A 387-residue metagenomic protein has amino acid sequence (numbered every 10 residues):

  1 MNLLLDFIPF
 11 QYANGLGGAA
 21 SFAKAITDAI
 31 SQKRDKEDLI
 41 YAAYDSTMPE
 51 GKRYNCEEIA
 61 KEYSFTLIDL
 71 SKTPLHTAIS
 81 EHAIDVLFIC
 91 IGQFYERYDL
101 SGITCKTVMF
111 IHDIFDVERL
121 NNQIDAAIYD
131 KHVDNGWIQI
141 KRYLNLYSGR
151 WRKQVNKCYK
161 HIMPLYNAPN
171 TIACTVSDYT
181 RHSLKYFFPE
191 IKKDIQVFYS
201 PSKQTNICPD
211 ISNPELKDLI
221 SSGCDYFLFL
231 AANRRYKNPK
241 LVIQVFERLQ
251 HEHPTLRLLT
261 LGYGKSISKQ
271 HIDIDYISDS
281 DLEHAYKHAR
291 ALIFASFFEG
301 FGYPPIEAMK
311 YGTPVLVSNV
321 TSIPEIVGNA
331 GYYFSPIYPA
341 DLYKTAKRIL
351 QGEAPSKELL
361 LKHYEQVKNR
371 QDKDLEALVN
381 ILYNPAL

Functional and structural regions predicted by a protein language model:
M1-L387: Carbohydrate transferase catalytic cores enriched for Leloir-type hexosyltransferases
